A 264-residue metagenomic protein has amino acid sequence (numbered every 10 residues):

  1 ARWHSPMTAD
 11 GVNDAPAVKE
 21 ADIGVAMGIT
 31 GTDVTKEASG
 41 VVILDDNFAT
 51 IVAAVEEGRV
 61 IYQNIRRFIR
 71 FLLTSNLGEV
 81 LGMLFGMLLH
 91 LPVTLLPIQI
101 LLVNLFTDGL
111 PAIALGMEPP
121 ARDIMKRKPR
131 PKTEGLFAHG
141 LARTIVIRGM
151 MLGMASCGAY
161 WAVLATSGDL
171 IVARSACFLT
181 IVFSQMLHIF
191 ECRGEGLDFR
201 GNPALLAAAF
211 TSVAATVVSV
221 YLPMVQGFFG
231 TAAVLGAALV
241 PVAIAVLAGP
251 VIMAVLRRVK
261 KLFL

Functional and structural regions predicted by a protein language model:
A1-A15, K19-I23, R59, I65 (+4 more regions): Cytosolic catalytic headpiece
A1-R2, G28-G196: Membrane-embedded transport module
T8, M27-G28, D45, A209: Generic beta-sheet signal
N76-F85, M150-G158, F210, A214 (+5 more regions): Generic alpha-helical transmembrane segments of integral inner-membrane proteins, especially permease/transport modules
V93, T107, S219-V220, V246-L247: Hydrophobic alpha-helical transmembrane segments of integral membrane proteins, especially lipid-exposed positions
A155-A159, V213-F228: Hydrophobic alpha-helical transmembrane segments in multi-pass integral membrane proteins
F183, H188, A207-V220: Hydrophobic alpha-helical membrane segments
F199-A209: Cytoplasmic-side transmembrane-helix entry/capping segments in multi-pass membrane proteins
